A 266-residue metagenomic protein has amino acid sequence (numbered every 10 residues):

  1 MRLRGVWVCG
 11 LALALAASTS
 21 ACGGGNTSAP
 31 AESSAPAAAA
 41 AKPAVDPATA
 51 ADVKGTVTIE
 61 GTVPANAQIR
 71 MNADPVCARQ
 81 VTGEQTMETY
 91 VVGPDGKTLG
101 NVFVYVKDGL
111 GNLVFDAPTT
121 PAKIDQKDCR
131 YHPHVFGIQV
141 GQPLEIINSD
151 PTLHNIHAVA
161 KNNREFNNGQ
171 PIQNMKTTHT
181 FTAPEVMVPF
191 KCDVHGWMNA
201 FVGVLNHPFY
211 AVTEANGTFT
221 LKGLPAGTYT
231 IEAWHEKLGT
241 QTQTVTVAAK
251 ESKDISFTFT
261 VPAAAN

Functional and structural regions predicted by a protein language model:
M1-G10: Bacterial N-terminal signal peptides that target proteins for export
A12-L15: Intrinsically disordered, low-complexity terminal regions
A17-A21: C-terminal motif of bacterial Sec signal peptides marking the signal peptidase cleavage site
C22-N266: Extracytoplasmic copper-binding redox domains, predominantly the cupredoxin/blue-copper superfamily
